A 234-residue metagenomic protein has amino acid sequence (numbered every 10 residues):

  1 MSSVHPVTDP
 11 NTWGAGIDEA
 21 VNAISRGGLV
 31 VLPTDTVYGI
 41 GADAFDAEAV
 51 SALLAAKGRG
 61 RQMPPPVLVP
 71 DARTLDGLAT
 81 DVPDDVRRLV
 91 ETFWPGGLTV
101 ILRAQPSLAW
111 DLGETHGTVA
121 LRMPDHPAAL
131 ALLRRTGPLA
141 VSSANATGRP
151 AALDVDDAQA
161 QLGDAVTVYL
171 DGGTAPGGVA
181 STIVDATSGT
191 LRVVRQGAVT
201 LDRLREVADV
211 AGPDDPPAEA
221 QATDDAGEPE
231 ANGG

Functional and structural regions predicted by a protein language model:
M1-G234: Active-site-adjacent structural elements in enzyme catalytic cores
